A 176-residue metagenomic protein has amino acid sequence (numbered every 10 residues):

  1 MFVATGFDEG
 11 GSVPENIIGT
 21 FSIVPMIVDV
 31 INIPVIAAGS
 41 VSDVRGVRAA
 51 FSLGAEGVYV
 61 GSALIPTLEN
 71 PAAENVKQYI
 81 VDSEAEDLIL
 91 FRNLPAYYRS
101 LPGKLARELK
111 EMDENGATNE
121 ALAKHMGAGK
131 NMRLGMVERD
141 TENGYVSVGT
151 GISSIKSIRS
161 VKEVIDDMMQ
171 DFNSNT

Functional and structural regions predicted by a protein language model:
V3-A4, G11, Y59: Conserved beta-strand positions in the central sheet of alpha/beta enzyme cores
G6-E9, A63-I65: Short, acidic/turn-prone active-site loops that include or flank metal/cofactor- and phosphate-binding residues
P14-T20, V24-I36, V41-T176: Conserved active-site-proximal phosphate/metal-binding subdomains
